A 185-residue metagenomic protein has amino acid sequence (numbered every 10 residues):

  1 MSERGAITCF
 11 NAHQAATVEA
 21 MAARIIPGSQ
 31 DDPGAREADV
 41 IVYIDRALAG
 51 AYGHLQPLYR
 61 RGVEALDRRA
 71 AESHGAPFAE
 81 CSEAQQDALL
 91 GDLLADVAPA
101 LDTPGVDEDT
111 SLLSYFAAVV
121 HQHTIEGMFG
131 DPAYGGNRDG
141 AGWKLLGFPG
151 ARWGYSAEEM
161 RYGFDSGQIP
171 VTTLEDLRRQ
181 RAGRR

Functional and structural regions predicted by a protein language model:
S2-R4, Q14-A16, A20, D39-R185: Mature-region segments of soluble proteins
R24: Substrate-recognition/specificity elements adjacent to catalytic centers across diverse enzyme folds
S29: Glycine-rich, often acidic-flanked micro-motifs that create phosphate/phosphodiester-binding or positioning elements
P33: Short glycine-rich loop/turn motifs that provide flexible caps or phosphate-binding loops at active sites
